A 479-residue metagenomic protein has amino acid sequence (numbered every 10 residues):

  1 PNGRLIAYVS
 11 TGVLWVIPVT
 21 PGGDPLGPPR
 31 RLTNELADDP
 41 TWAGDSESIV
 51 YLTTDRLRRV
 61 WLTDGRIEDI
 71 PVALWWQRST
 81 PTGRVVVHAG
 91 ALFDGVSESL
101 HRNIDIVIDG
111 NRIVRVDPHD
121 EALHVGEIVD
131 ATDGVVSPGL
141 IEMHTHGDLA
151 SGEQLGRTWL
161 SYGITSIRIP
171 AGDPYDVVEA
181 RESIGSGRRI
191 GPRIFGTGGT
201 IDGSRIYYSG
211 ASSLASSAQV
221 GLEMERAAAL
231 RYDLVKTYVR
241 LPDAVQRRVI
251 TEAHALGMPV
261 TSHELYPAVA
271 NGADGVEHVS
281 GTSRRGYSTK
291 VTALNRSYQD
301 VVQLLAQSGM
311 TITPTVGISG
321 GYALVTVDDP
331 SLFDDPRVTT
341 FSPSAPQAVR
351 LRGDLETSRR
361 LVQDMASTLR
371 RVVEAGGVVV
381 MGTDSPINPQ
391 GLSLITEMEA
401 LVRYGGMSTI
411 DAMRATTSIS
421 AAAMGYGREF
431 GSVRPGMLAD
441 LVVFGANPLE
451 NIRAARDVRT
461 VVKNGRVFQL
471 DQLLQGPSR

Functional and structural regions predicted by a protein language model:
P1, S10, V16-D39, L62-S79 (+3 more regions): Multi-bladed beta-propeller domains
P1-N2, G44-D45: Residue-level detector of Asp-centered blade-edge/turn motifs that repeat once per structural unit in beta-propeller
G3-I6, I49: Hydrophobic beta-strand positions that form the internal "hydrophobic ladder" of WD40/Gbeta-like beta-propeller blades
L57, G90, I106, N111 (+15 more regions): Divalent metal-coordination and catalytic microenvironments
F93-D105, P118, P389-L392, M407-M413 (+1 more regions): Acidic, glycine-enriched loop/beta-strand segments at the rims of small-molecule binding/catalytic pockets
E98-S137: Histidine-rich, glycine-flanked metal-binding segment
A131-M143, G147, S151-S262, Y266-G281 (+1 more regions): Divalent-metal coordination cores built from histidine and acidic residues
E223-L241, T282, Y287-G405, S478-R479: Active-site neighborhoods of metal-dependent hydrolases
